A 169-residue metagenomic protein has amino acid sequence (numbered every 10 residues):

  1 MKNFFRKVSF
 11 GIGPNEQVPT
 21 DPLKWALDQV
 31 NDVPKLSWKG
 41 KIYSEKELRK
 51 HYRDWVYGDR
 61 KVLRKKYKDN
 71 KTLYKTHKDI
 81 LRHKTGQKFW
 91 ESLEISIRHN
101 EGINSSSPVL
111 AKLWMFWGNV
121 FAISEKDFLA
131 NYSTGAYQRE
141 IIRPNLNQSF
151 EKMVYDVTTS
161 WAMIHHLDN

Functional and structural regions predicted by a protein language model:
M1-G13: Intrinsically disordered, low-structural-confidence terminal and linker regions
S9-I12, S106, F121-E125, N145-L146 (+2 more regions): Sec/Tat-exported extracytoplasmic proteins
P14, D21-P22, S149, T158: Poly-acidic low-complexity segments
E16-A136, I141-R143: N-terminal accessory alpha/beta regions
R98, N131-N145, K152-N169: Active-site substrate-binding loop specific to GH73 endo-beta-N-acetylglucosaminidase modules in bacterial autolysins
